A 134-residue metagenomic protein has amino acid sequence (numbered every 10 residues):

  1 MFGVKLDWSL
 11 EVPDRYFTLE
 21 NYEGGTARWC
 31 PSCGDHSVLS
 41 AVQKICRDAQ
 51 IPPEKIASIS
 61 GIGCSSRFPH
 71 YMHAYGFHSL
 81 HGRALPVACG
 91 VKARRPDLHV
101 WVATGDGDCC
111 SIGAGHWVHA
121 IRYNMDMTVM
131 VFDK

Functional and structural regions predicted by a protein language model:
M1-F2: Phosphate/diphosphate-binding loops
L6-S9, D133-K134: Thiamine diphosphate
E11-L80: Active-site diphosphate/adenylate-binding microenvironment
C64-K134: Thiamine diphosphate
